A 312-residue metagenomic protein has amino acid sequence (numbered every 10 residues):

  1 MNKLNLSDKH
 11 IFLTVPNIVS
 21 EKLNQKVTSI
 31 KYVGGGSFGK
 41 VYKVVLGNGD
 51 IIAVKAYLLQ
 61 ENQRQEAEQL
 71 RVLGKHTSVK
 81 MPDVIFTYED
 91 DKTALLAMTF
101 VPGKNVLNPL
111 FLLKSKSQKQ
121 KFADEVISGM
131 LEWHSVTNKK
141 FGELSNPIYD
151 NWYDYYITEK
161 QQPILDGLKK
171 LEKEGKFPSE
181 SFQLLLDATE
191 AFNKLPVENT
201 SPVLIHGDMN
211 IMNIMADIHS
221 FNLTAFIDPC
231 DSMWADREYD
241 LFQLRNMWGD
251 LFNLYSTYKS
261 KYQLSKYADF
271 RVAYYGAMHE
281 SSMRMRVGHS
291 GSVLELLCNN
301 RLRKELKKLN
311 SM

Functional and structural regions predicted by a protein language model:
S7-N24, K119-D124, S135-G207, I218 (+2 more regions): An alpha-helical support segment within catalytic cores of ATP-dependent transferases
V19-V27, T77-K80: Short secondary-structure junctions
I30-I148: ATP-binding pocket architecture of kinase catalytic cores
G35, E61, E198, D231-R237 (+1 more regions): Helix-rich C-terminal or lid/interface subdomains of diverse kinases
K40-V45, L186-Y239: Active-site acidic catalytic loop and adjacent metal/ATP-binding pocket of ATP-dependent phosphoryl transfer enzymes
V41, L70, V84, T99 (+6 more regions): Generic structural signal for small/hydrophobic residues in well-ordered secondary structure, especially within
A53-Y57, D83-I85, S145, L204-G207 (+3 more regions): Short beta-strand segments
L70, K114-S115, F221-N222, L241-L244 (+1 more regions): Glycine-rich, phosphate-binding/catalytic loops in enzymes
